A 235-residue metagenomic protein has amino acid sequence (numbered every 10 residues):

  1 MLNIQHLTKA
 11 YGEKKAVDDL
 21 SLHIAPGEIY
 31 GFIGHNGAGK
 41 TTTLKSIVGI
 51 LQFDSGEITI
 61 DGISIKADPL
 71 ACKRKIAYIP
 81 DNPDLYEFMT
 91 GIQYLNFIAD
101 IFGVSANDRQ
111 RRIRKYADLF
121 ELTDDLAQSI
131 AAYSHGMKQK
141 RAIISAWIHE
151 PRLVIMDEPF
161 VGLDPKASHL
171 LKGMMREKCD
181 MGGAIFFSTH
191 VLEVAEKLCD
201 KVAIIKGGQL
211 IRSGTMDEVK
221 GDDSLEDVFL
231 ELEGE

Functional and structural regions predicted by a protein language model:
G56-A67, A71-C72: Conserved ABC transporter NBD signature motif
N96, D100, N107-D125: Conserved ABC ATPase "signature" region
V154-E158: Catalytic Walker B motif of ABC-type/P-loop ATPase nucleotide-binding domains
S168-M181: Helical segment within the ABC ATPase nucleotide-binding domain
S213-G214: ABC ATPase "signature
